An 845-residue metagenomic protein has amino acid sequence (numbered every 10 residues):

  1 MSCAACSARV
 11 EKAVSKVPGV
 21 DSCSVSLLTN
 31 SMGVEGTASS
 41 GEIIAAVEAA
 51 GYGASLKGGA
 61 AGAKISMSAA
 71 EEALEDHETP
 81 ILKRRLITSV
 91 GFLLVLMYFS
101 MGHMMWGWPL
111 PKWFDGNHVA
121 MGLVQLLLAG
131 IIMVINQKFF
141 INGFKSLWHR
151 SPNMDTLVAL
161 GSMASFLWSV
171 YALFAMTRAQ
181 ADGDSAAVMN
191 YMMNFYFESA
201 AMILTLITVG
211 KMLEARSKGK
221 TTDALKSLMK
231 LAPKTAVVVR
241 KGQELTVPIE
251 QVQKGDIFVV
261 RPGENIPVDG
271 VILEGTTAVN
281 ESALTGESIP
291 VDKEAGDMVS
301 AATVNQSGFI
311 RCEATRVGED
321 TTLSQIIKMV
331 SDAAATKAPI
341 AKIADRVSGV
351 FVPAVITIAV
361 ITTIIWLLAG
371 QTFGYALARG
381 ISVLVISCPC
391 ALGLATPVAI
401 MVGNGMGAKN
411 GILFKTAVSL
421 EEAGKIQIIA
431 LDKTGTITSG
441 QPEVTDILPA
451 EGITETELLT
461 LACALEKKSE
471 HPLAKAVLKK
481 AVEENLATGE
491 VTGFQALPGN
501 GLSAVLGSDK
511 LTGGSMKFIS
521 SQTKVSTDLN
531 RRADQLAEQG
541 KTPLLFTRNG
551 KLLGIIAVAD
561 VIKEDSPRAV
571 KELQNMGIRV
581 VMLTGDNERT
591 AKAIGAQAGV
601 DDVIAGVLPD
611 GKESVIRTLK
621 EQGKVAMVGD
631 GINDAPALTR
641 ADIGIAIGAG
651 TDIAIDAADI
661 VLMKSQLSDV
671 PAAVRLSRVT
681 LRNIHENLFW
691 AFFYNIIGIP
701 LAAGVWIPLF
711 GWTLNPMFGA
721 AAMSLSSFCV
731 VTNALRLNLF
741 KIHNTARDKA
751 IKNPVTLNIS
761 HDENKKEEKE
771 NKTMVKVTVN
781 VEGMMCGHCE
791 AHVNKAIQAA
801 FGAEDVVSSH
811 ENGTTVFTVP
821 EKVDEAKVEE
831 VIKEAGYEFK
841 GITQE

Functional and structural regions predicted by a protein language model:
M1-A120, K145, Q243-E244, S324 (+2 more regions): Flexible metal-binding regulatory segments at protein termini and peripheral loops
A8, I426, L506-S508, G540-T542 (+1 more regions): Conserved ATP-binding TGD loop and adjacent catalytic N/P-domain core of P-type ATPases
V17-G41, N194-F195, K226-D320, A417-A462 (+1 more regions): Conserved cytosolic catalytic loops of P-type ATPases
D21-S22, I81-T235, R346, G711-P716 (+1 more regions): Transmembrane helix-loop-helix hairpins at the membrane interface
S22, M176-Q180, S185-A186, A201-P262 (+7 more regions): Juxtamembrane coupling segments of multi-pass membrane pumps/enzymes
R84, T303, G424-L431, I437-E470 (+3 more regions): ATP-driven catalytic headpiece of P-type ATPases
M105-V119, W148, L167, M406 (+9 more regions): Membrane-embedded alpha-helical bundles of multi-pass transporters
L284, I343, A378, A391-L465 (+5 more regions): Conserved catalytic phosphorylation-site environment of P-type ATPases
